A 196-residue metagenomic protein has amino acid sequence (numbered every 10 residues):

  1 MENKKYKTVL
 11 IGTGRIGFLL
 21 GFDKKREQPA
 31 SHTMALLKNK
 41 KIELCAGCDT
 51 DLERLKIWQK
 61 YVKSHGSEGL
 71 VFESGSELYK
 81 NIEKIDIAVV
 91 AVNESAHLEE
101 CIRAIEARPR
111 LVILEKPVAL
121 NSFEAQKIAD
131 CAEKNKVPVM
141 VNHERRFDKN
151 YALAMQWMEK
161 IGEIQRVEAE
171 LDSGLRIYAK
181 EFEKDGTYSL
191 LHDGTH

Functional and structural regions predicted by a protein language model:
M1-S64: N-terminal Rossmann-like dinucleotide-binding module
K4-Y6, R110, V137, Q165: Nucleotide donor/acceptor-binding cores
I16, E94-S95, R145: Short glycine-rich anion-binding loops that position phosphate/pyrophosphate groups of nucleotides and phosphorylated
I42-A46, D86-A88, Y188: Short active-site oxyanion
S67-C131: Beta-loop-alpha module in the N-terminal Rossmann-like domain of NAD(P)-dependent dehydrogenases, especially those
Y79, A119-F182: A contiguous active-site-proximal alpha/beta segment in oxidoreductase catalytic domains
I177-H196: Rossmann-like dinucleotide-binding domain that binds NAD(P)(H)
